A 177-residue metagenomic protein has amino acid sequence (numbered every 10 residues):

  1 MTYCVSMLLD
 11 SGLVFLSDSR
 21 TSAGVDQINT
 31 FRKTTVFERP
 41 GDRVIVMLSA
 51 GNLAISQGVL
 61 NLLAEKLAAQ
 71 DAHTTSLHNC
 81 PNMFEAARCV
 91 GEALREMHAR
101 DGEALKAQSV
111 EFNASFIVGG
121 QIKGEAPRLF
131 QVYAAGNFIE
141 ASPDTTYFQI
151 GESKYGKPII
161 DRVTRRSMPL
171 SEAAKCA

Functional and structural regions predicted by a protein language model:
M1-A177: N-terminal nucleophile
